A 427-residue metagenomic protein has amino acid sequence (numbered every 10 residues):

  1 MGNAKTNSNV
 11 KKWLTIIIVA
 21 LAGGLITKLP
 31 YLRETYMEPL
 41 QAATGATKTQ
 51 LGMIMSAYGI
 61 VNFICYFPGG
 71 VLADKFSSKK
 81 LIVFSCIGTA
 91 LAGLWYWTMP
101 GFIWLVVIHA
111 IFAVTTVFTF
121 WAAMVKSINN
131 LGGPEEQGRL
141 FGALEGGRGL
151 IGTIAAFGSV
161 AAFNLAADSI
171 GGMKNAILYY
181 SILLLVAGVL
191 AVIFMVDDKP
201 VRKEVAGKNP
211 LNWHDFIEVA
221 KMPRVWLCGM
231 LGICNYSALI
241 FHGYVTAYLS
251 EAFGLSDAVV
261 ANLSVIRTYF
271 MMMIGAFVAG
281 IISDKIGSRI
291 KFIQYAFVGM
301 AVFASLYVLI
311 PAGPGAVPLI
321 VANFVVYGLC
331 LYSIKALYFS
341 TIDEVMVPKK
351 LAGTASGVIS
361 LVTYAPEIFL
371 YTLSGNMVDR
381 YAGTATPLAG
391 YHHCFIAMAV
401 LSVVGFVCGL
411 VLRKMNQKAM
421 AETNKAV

Functional and structural regions predicted by a protein language model:
R33-T35, G152, M222-A276, K335 (+1 more regions): Extracytoplasmic gate region of multi-pass secondary transporters
C65-S77, I274-S288, V378-D379: Helix-to-loop junctions at the C-terminal end of transmembrane segments in multipass secondary transporters
K75-C86, D284-V298: Cytoplasmic membrane-interface "Motif A"-like loop-to-helix N-cap segments of 12-TM Major Facilitator Superfamily
I87-G101, V298-P314: C-terminal ends and interior cores of transmembrane alpha-helices in multi-pass membrane transporters/permeases
I108-G147: Cytoplasmic helix-loop-helix junction between adjacent transmembrane helices in 12-TM secondary transporters
G138-F163, S360-Y371: Glycine-rich segments within core transmembrane alpha-helices of 12-TM secondary carriers
S159-V160, S181-E204, C408-R413: C-terminal membrane-cytosol helix-exit motif in multi-pass small-molecule transporters
M195-I217, A419-A426: Flexible cytoplasmic inter-helical loops of multi-pass small-molecule transporters
